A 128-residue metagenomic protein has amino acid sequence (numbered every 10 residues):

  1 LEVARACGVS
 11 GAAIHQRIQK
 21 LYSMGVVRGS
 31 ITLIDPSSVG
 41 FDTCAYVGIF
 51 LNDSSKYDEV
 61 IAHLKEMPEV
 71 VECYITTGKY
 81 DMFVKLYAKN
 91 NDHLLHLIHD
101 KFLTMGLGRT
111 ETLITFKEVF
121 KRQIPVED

Functional and structural regions predicted by a protein language model:
L1-D128: A compositional/biophysical signature of low hydrophobicity enriched in polar/charged and small residues
